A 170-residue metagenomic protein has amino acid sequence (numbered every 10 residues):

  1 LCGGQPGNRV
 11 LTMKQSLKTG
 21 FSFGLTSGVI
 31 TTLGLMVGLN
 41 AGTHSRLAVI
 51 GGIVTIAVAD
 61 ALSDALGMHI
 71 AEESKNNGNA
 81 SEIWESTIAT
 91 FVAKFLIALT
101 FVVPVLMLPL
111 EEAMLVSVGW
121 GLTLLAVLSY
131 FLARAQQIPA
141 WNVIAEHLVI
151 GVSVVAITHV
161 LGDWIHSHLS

Functional and structural regions predicted by a protein language model:
C2-T100, V154, S170: Hydrophobic, small-residue-rich transmembrane alpha-helices and their short perimembrane loops in multi-pass membrane
V37, G121-S129, G151-H159: Hydrophobic core segments of alpha-helical transmembrane domains in multi-pass membrane transport and ion-translocation
V37-G42, V103-P109, A133-R134: Hydrophobic alpha-helical transmembrane segments
A48, E82, S86, A113-S117 (+2 more regions): Residue-level signature of transmembrane alpha-helical entry/exit and packing/kink sites in multi-pass membrane
A57-V58, E111-T123: Structural signature of hydrophobic alpha-helical transmembrane segments
V58-A65, L122-Y130: Alpha-helical transmembrane segments and their membrane-interface exit regions
V127-V152: Interfacial loop-to-transmembrane junctions
H159-S170: Juxtamembrane boundary at the C-terminal end of a transmembrane helix
